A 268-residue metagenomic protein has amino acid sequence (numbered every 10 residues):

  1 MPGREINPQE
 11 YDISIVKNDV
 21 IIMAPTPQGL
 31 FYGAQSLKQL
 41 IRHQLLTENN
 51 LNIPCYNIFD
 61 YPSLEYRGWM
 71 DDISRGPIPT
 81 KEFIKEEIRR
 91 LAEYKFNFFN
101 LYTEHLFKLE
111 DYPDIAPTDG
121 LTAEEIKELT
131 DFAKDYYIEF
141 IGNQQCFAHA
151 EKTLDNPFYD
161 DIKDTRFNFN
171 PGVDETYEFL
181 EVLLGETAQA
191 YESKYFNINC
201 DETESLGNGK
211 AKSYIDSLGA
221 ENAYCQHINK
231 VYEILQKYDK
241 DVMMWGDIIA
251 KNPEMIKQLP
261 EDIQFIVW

Functional and structural regions predicted by a protein language model:
M1-G3, M23-P25, I73, G246-I248 (+1 more regions): Structural motif
M1-L64: Contiguous, structured surface segment used for ligand recognition
E10, F265-W268: Short, intrinsically disordered, charge-balanced linker/junction segments flanking boundaries in proteins
I15-V16, K257-P260: Flexible, charged surface loops at secondary-structure boundaries
N50-Y56, V182-L183, I248-E254: Alpha-helical scaffolding within the catalytic cores of extracellular/periplasmic polymer-degrading hydrolases
L64-G246, Q258, Q264-I266: Substrate-binding cleft of carbohydrate-active enzyme catalytic domains
